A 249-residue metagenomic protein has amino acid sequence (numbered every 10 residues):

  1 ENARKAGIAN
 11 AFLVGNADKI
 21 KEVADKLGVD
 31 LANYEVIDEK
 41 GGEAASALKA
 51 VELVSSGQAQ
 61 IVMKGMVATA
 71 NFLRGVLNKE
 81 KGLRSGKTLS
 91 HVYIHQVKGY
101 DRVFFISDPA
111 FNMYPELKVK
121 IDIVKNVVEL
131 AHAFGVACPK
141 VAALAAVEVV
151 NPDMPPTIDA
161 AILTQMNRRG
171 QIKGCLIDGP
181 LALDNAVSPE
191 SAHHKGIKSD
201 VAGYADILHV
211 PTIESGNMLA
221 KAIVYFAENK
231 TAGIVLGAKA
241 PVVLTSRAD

Functional and structural regions predicted by a protein language model:
E1-P211, S215-D249: Anion-binding alpha/beta catalytic cores of soluble intermediary-metabolism enzymes, centered on
